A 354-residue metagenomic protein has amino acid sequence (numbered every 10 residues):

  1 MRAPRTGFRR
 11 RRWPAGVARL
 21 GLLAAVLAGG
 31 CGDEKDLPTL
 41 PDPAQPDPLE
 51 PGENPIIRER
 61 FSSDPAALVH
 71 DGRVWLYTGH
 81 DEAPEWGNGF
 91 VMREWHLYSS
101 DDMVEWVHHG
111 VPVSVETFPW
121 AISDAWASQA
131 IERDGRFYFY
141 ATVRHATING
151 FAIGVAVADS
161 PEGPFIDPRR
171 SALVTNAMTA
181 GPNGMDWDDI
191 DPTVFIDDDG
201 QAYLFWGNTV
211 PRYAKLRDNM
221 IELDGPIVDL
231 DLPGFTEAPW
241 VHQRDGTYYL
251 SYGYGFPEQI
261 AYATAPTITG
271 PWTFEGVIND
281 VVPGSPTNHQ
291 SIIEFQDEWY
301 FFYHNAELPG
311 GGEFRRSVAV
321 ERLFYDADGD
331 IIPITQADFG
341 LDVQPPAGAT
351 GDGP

Functional and structural regions predicted by a protein language model:
M1-W13: N-terminal secretory signal peptides that target proteins for export/translocation
P14-L23: Sec-dependent signal peptide recognition, specifically the positively charged N-region followed immediately by
L27-G30: C-terminal motif of bacterial Sec signal peptides marking the signal peptidase cleavage site
G32-P354: Carbohydrate-active catalytic/glycan-binding domains of CAZyme proteins, especially the secreted or lumenal ectodomains
